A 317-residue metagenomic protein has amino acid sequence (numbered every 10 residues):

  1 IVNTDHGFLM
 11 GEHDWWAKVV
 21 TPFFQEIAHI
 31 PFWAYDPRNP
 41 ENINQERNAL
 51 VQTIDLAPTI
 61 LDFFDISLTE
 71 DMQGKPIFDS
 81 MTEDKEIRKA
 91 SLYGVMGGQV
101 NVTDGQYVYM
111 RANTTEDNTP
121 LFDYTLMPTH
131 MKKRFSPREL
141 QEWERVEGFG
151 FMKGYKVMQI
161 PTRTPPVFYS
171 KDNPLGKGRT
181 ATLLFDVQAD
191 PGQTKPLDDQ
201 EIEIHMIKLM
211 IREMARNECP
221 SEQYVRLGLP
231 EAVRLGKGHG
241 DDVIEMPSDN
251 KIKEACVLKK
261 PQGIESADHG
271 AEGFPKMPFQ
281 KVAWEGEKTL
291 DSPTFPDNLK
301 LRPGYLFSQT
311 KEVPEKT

Functional and structural regions predicted by a protein language model:
I1-N42, Q52, Q73, R88-K89: Histidine-centered active-site microenvironments of extracellular/periplasmic hydrolases and transferases
F8-E12, F64-L183: C-terminal cap/loop subdomain of S1 sulfatases and analogous C-terminal strand-loop tails that border
V19-V20, P40-V51, F64-L68, Y93-M96 (+2 more regions): Active-site rim elements
I27-A28, V51-P58, K75, R179-T182 (+3 more regions): A structural signal for well-ordered alpha-helical segments within the folded catalytic domains of diverse enzymes
P37-R38, N48-D84, D186-A189: Non-catalytic, well-ordered alpha-helical segments in soluble enzyme domains
I60, Q99, M210: Hydrophobic "lid"/C-terminal helical patch of Rossmann-like NAD(P)-dependent dehydrogenase/epimerase domains
V146-L183, V187-T317: Long, internal low-complexity/basic segments
